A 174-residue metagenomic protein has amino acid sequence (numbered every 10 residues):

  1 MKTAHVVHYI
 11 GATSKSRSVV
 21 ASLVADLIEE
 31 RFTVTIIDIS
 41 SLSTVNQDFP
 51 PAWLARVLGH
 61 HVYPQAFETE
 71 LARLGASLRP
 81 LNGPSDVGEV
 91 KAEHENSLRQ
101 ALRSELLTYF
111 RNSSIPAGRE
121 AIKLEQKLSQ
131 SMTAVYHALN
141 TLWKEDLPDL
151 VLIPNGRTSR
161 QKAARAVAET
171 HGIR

Functional and structural regions predicted by a protein language model:
M1-K2, W143: Glycine-rich phosphate/diphosphate-binding loops that line cofactor/substrate pockets in enzymes
K2-Y9, D26-T133: Conserved N-terminal ligand/cofactor-binding loop architecture of enzyme catalytic domains
I10-V20, I153: A short, glycine/small-residue-rich beta-strand->loop->alpha-helix junction that serves as a flexible
K15-S16, S43-Q47, S159-K162: Short catalytic/ligand-binding loop motif for oxyanion handling, primarily in non-cytosolic enzymes, centered on
V19-L27: Short amphipathic alpha-helix
V19-V20, Y63, V135, R160: Residue-level preference for nonpolar/small residues embedded in alpha-helices
L23, P51-W53, V167-E169: Short secondary-structure boundary/capping segments
A134-R174: Conserved nucleotide-sugar donor-interacting segment of glycosyltransferase catalytic cores, predominantly GT-B
